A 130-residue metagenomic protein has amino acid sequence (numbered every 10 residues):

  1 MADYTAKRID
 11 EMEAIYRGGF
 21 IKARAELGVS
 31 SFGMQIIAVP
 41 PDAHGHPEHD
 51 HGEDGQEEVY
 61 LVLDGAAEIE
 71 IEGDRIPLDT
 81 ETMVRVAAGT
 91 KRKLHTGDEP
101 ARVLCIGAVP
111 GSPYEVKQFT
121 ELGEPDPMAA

Functional and structural regions predicted by a protein language model:
M1-M34, P40, V116-A130: A short, N-terminal "cap"/entry segment at the start of jelly-roll beta-barrel domains of the cupin/DSBH fold
R24-G33, A43-E58: A short beta-loop-beta micro-motif enriched in histidine and acidic residues
S30, E70-D74, G97: Short strand-coil-strand connectors
S30, P40-G45, A66, P110-P113: Short, charged/polar surface micro-motifs in flexible loops or helix N-caps
I37-P40, G52-E70: Short, conserved beta-strand element in jelly-roll/cupin
A43, I69-E70, P77-L78: Short, solvent-exposed loop/turn segments at secondary-structure junctions
E68, A88-Y114: Ligand-binding loop in jelly-roll beta-barrel domains
G73-A88: Short acidic-glycine-tyrosine-enriched beta hairpin
